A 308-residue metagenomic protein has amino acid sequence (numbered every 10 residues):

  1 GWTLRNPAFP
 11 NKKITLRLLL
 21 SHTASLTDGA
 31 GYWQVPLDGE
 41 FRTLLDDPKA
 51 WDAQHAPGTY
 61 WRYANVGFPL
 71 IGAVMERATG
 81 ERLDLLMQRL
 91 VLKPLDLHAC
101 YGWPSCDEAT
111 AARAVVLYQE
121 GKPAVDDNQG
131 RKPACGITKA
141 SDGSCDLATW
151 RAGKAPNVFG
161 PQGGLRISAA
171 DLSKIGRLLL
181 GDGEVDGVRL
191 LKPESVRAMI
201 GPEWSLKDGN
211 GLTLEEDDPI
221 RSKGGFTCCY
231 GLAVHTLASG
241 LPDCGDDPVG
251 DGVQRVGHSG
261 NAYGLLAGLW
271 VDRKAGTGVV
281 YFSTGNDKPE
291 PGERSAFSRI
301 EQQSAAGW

Functional and structural regions predicted by a protein language model:
G1-L4: Acidic helix-start/capping segments at beta-turn-to-alpha-helix junctions
N6-V253: Short, surface-exposed loop or secondary-structure junction motifs that flank catalytic or metal-binding residues
L172, L241, A262, T284-D287: Short, glycine-/Ser/Thr-/acidic-enriched flexible segments
V253-Y263, G268-L269: Low-complexity, glycine/alanine/valine/leucine- and proline-rich hydrophobic stretches
L266-D272, G276-N286: Short, well-ordered beta-strand elements
G285-R299: A short acidic/glycine-rich loop-to-helix N-cap element
A296-W308: Short, solvent-exposed cationic patches
